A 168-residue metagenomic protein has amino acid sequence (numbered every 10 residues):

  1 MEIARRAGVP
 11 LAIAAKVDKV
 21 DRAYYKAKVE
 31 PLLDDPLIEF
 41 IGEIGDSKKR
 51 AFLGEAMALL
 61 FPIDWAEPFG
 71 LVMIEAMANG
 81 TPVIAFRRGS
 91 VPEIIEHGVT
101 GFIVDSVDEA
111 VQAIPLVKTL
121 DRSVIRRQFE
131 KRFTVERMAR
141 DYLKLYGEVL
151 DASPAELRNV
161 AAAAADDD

Functional and structural regions predicted by a protein language model:
M1-L11: Short hydrophobic signal-anchor/transmembrane segments that target glycosyltransferases and glycosylation machinery
I13-A15, K26-A51: Nucleotide-activated donor-binding/catalytic signature segment of Leloir-type glycosyltransferases, i.e., the conserved
V17, D64-A66, P82, G89-S90 (+2 more regions): Flexible glycine-rich beta->alpha loop in the catalytic core of nucleotide-sugar glycosyltransferases
G54-P68, T81: Acidic donor-binding loop of glycosyltransferase active sites
G70-M73, V91: Short glycine/serine-rich donor-binding loops of glycosyltransferases
A78, P82-A85, I95: Short hydrophobic beta-strand element within catalytic cores of glycosyltransferases and related nucleotide-activated
P92-L116: Change "using UDP/GDP/dTDP sugars" to "using nucleotide sugars
T119-V135, D141, E148, N159-V160: A short, well-ordered alpha-helix in the C-terminal region of glycosyltransferases
